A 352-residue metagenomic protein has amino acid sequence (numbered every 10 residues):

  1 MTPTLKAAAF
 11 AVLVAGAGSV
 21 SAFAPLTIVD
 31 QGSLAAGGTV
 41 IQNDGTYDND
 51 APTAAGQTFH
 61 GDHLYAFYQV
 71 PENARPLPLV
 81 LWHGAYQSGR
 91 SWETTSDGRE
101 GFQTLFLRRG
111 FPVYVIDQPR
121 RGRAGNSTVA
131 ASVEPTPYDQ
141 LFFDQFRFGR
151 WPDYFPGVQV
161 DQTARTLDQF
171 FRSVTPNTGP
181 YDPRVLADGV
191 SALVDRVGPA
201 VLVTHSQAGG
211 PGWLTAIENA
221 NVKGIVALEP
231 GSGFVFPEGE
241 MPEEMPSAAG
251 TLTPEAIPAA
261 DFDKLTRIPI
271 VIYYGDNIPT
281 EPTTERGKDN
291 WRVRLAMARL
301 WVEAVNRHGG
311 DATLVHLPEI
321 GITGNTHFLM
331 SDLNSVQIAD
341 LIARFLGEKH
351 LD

Functional and structural regions predicted by a protein language model:
F23-A74: N-terminal cap/lid segment of alpha/beta-hydrolase-fold proteins
P76-A85: Short beta-strand element of the alpha/beta-hydrolase
R99-G125: Conserved alpha/beta-hydrolase
P180-V201: Conserved acidic catalytic loop of the alpha/beta-hydrolase fold
V203-G212: Gly/Ala-rich beta-loop-alpha elbow adjacent to hydrolase catalytic centers
A220-V235: A conserved short beta-strand
S232-H308, T313: The feature captures the conserved acid-bearing segment of alpha/beta-hydrolase catalytic domains
G324, F328-D352: Catalytic active-site module of serine/aspartate enzymes centered on a nucleophile-bearing elbow/loop
